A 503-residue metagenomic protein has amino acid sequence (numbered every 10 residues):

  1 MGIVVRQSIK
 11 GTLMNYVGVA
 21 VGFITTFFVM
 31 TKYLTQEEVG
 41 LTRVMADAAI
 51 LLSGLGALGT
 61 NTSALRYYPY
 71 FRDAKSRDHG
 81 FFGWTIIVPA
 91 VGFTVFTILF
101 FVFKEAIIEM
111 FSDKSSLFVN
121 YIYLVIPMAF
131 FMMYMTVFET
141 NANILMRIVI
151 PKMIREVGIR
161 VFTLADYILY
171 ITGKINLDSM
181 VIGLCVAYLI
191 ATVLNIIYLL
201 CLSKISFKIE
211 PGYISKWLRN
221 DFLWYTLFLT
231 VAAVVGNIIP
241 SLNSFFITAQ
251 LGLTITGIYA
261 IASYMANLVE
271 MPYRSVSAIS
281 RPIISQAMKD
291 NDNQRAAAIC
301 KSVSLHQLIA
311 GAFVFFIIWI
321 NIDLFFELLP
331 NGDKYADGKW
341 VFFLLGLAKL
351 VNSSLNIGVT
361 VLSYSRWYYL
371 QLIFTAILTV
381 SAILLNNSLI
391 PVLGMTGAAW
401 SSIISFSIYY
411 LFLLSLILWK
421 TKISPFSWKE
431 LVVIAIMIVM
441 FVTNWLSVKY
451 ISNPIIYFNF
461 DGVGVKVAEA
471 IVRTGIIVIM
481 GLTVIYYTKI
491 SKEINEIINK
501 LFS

Functional and structural regions predicted by a protein language model:
M1-V4, G173, L177-G183, N195-P240 (+2 more regions): Interhelical loop/hinge segments that connect adjacent transmembrane helices in multipass membrane
I3-S63, F93, T97-F101, M128 (+2 more regions): Signature of the first transmembrane helix
V4-V5, F131-V157, G346-I377, S388 (+1 more regions): Membrane-interface junctions at transmembrane-helix termini in multi-pass inner-membrane proteins
Q7-F23, I159, G183-L199, S215-Q286 (+3 more regions): Transmembrane helical elements of multi-pass membrane transporters/channels
F27, A57-D73, I144, A262-S304 (+1 more regions): Helix-loop junctions and terminal segments of transmembrane helices in multi-pass membrane transport/translocation
Q36-E37, K104-V125, W319-K349, T396 (+1 more regions): Interfacial segments at transmembrane-helix termini and the short loops linking adjacent helices
M153-I168, T172-S203, A376-S381, M395-L416 (+3 more regions): Hydrophobic alpha-helical transmembrane segments
L446-S503: Membrane-proximal transmembrane or re-entrant/amphipathic helices at the cytosolic face
